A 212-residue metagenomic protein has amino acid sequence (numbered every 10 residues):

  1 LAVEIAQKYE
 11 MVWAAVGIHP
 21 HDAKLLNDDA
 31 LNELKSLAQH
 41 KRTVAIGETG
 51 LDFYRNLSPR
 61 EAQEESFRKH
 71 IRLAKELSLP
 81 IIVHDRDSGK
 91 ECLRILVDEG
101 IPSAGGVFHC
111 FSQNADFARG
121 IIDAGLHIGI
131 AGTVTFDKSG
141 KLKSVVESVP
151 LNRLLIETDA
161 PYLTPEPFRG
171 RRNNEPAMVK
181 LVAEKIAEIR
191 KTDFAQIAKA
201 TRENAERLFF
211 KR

Functional and structural regions predicted by a protein language model:
L1-R212: Mid-domain alpha/beta scaffold segments of enzyme catalytic cores
